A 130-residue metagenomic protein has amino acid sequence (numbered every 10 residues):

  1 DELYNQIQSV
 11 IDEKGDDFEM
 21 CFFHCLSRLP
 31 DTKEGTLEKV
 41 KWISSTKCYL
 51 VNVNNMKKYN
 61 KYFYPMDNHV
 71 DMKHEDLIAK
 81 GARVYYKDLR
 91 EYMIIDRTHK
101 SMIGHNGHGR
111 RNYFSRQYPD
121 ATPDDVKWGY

Functional and structural regions predicted by a protein language model:
E2-Y130: An acidic/histidine-cluster motif and surrounding catalytic segment that typifies divalent-metal-assisted enzyme active
